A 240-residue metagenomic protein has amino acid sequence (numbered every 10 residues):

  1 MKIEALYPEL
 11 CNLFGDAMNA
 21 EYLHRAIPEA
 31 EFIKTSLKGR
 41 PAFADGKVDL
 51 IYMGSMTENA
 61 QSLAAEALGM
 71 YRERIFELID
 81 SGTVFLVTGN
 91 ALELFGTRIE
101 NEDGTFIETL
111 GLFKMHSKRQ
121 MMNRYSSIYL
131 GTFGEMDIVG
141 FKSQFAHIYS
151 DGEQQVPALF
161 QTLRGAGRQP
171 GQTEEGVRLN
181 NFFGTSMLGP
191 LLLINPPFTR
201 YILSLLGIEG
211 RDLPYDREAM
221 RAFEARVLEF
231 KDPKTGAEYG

Functional and structural regions predicted by a protein language model:
M1, F133-I138, R178-F183: Beta-strand-turn-beta hairpins that frame and shape the catalytic cleft of phosphate-ester-processing enzymes
M1-E77, L193-G240: N-terminal beta1-alpha1 cap of cysteine-dependent amidohydrolase-like domains
F32-K34, L112, G140-K142, F182-G184: Conserved beta-strand scaffold positions in the cores of enzyme catalytic domains, especially in NTP/NDP-utilizing
L50-G54, L86, G184-S186: Structural motif
E58-N59, L92-L94, H147-Y149, L191-L193: Glycine-rich nucleotide phosphate-binding loop and flanking beta-alpha elements of Rossmann-like dinucleotide-binding
E58-T132: Cysteine-nucleophile active-site neighborhood
E102-E175: Pocket-forming structural segment of enzyme catalytic cores
Q169-L206: A glycine-centered loop/beta-turn motif at secondary-structure junctions
